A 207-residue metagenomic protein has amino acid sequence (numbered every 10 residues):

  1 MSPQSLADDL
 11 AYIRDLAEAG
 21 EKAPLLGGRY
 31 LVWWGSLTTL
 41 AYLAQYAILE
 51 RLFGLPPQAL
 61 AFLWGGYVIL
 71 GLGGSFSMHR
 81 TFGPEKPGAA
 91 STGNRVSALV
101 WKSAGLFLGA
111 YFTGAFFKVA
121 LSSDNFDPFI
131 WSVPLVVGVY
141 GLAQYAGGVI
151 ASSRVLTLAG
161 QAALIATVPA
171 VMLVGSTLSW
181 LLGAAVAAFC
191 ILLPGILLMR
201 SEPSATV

Functional and structural regions predicted by a protein language model:
M1-G27: N-terminal juxtamembrane cytosolic/stromal segments of multi-pass membrane proteins
A19, G74-N94, L142-V149, G195-M199: C-terminal ends of transmembrane helices
P24-F116: Selected alpha-helical membrane-embedding segments in polytopic membrane proteins
T38-Q45, V68-G74, L108-Y111, A115 (+3 more regions): Helical transmembrane-bundle signal
Y46-Q58, F116-F129, L173-L178: Helix-coil boundary and interhelical linker segments in multi-pass alpha-helical membrane proteins
L60-V68, I130-V136, G183-A187: Alpha-helical transmembrane segments of polytopic membrane proteins
V100-L156: Membrane-proximal helix-loop-helix units in multi-pass membrane proteins
A143-V207: Terminal transmembrane helical module of multi-pass membrane proteins
